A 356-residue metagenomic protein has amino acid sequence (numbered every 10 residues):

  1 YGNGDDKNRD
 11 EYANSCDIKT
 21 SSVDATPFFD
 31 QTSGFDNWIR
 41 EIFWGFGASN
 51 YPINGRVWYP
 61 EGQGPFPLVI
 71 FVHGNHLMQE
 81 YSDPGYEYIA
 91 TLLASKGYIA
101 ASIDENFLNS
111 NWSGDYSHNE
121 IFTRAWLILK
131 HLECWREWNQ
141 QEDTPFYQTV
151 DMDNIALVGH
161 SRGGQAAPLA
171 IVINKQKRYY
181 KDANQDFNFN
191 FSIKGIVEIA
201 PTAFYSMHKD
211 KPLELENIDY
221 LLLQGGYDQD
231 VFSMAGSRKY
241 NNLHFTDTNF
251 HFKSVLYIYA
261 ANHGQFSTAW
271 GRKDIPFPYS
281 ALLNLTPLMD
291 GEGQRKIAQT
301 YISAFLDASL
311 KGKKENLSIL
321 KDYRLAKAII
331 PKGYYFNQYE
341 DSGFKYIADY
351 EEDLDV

Functional and structural regions predicted by a protein language model:
Y1-G64: Short conserved active-site loop signatures built around small residues
G64, D115-S161: Gly/Ser-rich "nucleophile elbow"/oxyanion-hole loop immediately N-terminal to the catalytic nucleophile in hydrolases
P65-G74: Short beta-strand element of the alpha/beta-hydrolase
Y81-I103: Short amphipathic alpha-helix adjacent to the substrate-entry channel of hydrolases
G164-Q176: Short glycine-enriched nucleophile-adjacent loop and the immediately C-terminal alpha-helix near the catalytic center
R178-T202, I218-D219: A conserved short beta-strand
L213-G291: Active-site-adjacent alpha-helix of alpha/beta-hydrolase-fold enzymes
Y259-H263, A269-V356: Alpha/beta-hydrolase-fold serine-hydrolase catalytic core, especially in secreted/extracellular enzymes
